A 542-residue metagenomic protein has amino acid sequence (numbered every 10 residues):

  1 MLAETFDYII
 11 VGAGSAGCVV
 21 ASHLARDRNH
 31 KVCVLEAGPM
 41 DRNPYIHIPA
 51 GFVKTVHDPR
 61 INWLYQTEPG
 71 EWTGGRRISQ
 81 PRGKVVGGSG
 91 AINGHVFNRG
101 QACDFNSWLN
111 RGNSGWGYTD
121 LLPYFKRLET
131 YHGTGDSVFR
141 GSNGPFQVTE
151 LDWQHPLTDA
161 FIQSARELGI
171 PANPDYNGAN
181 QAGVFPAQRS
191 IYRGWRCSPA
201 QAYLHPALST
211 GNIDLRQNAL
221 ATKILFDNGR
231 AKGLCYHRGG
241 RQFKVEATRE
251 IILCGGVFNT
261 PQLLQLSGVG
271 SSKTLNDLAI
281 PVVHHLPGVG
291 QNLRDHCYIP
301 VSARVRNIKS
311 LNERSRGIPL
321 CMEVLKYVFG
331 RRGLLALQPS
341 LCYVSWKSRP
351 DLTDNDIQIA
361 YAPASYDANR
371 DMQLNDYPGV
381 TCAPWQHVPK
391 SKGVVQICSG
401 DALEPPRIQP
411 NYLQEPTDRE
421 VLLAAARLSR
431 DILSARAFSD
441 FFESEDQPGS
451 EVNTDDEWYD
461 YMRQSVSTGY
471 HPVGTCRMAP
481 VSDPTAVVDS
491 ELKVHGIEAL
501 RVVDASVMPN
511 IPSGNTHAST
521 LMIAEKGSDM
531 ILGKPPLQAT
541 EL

Functional and structural regions predicted by a protein language model:
M1-K126, V283-L286, H296-V305: N-terminal glycine-rich phosphate/pyrophosphate-binding loop and immediately adjacent elements
L2-F6, L122, L128-N180, F185-P186 (+3 more regions): FAD-dependent oxidoreductase catalytic-site/capping-region signature
I10, G14-S15, V19, D152 (+3 more regions): Residue-level detector of alpha-helix initiation sites
K31, G38-N43, I224, G233-V324 (+1 more regions): Glycine-rich loop(s) and the adjacent beta-strand/alpha-helix scaffold that form part
N110-D227, A231, H237-G239, P300-M322: Conserved redox-cofactor binding core of oxidoreductases
